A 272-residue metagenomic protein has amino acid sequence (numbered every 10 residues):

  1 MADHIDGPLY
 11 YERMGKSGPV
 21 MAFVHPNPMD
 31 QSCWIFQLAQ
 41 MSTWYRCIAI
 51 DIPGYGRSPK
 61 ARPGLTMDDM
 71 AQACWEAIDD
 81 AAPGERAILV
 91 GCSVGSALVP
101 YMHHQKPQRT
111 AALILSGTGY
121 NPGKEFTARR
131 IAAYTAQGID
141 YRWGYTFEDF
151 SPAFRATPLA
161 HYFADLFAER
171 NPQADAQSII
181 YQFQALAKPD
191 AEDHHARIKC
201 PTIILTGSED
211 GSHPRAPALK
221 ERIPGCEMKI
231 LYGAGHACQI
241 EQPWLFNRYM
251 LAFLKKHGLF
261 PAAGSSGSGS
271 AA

Functional and structural regions predicted by a protein language model:
G7-P59: Conserved HGGG/HGGXW glycine-rich cap/lid loop of the alpha/beta-hydrolase fold
A39, I48-V90, R248-L251: Active-site loop/oxyanion-hole signature of alpha/beta-hydrolase fold enzymes
G91-G95, V99: Gly/Ala-rich beta-loop-alpha elbow adjacent to hydrolase catalytic centers
P100-Q105, R109-Y141: Flexible "cap/lid" loop of the alpha/beta hydrolase fold
K124-E125, Y141-A196: Conserved alpha/beta-hydrolase catalytic His-Asp/Glu region
I198, I204-T206: Short beta-strand/loop motif that positions the catalytic acidic residue of the alpha/beta-hydrolase fold
G211-P217: Conserved alpha/beta-hydrolase "acid-adjacent" motif
C226-A272: Catalytic active-site module of serine/aspartate enzymes centered on a nucleophile-bearing elbow/loop
